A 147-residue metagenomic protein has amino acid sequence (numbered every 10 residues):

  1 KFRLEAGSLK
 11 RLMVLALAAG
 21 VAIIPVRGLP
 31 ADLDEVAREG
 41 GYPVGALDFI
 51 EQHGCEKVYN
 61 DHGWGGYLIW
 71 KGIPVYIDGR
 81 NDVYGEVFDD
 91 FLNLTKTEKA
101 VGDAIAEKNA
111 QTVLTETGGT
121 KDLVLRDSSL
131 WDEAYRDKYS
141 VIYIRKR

Functional and structural regions predicted by a protein language model:
F2-Q52, G66, K71, N81-V83 (+1 more regions): Membrane-proximal, lumen/periplasm-facing interface regions of secretory-pathway glyco- and lipid-modifying enzymes
D48, G63, V124-R126: Intrinsically disordered, low-complexity regions enriched in Ser/Pro/Gly/Gln/His and often acidic
I50-V87, A106, Q111-T117, Y143: Short periplasmic/luminal acceptor-recognition loop of GT-C membrane glycosyltransferases, typified by
D89-I142: Periplasmic/luminal catalytic loop of GT-C fold multi-pass membrane glycosyltransferases that transfer sugars from
